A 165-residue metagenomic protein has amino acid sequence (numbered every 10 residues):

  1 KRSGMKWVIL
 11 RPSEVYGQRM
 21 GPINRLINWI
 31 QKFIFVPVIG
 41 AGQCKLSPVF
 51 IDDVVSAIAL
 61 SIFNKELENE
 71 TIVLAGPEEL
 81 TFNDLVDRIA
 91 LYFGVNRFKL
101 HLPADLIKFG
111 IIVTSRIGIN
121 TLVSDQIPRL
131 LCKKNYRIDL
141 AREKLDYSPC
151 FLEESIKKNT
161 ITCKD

Functional and structural regions predicted by a protein language model:
K1-R11, Q18-N24: Active-site Tyr-X1-5-Lys
K6, F35, S148: Residue-level detector of anion-binding/catalytic polar loops
R11-P12, A75-G76, C132: A secondary-structure boundary/capping signal
Y16-G17, V36: Nucleotide phosphate-binding site architecture
M20-R25, G40-F63, E70: Substrate-positioning beta->alpha
R25-I51, N96-N135: Alpha-helical membrane-targeting segments
L60-L122, I138, K144, P149-D165: Mid/C-terminal beta-alpha module of Rossmann-like enzyme folds, strongest in SDR-family dehydrogenases/epimerases
